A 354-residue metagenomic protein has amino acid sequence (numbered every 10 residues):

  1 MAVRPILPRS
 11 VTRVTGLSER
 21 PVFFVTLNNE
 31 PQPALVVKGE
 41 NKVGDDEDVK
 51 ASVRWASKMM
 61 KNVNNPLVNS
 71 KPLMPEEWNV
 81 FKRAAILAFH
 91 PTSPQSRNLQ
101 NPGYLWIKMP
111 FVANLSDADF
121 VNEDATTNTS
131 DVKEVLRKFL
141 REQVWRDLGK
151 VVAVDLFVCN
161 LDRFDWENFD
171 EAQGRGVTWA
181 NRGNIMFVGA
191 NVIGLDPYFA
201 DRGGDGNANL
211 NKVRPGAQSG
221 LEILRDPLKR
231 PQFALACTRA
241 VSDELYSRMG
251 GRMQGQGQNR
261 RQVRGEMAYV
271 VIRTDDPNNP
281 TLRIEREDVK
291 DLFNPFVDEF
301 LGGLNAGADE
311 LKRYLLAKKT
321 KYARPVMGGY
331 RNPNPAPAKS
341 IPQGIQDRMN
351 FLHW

Functional and structural regions predicted by a protein language model:
M1-V121, T126-T127, A153-L161, N168 (+1 more regions): Conserved ATP-binding subdomain of kinase catalytic cores across diverse folds
R9, G16, A34, W78-N79 (+10 more regions): General helical secondary-structure elements
N29, S70-K71, F89-N98, N122-T129 (+8 more regions): Short, flexible coil/linker elements and helix-boundary hinge sites characteristic of intrinsically disordered
P110, N122-N128, V132-L136, L140 (+5 more regions): Catalytic and binding regions of secreted/periplasmic enzymes and modules that target cell-wall glycans
N128-P197, D201: Conserved kinase catalytic-core segment
A172-N181, F187-W354: C-terminal catalytic region of ATP-dependent kinase domains
